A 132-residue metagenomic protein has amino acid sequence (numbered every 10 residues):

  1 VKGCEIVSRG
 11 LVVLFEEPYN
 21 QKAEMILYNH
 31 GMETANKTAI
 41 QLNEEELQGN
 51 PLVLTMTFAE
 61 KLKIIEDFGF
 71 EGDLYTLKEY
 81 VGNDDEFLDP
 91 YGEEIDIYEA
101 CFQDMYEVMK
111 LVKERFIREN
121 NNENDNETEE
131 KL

Functional and structural regions predicted by a protein language model:
V1-G49, E114-N121, E129-L132: Conserved active-site segments centered on acidic
S8, M56-T57: Residue-level recognition of conserved beta-strand positions in structured domain cores
L52, F58-L132: Phosphate-binding/catalytic loops
